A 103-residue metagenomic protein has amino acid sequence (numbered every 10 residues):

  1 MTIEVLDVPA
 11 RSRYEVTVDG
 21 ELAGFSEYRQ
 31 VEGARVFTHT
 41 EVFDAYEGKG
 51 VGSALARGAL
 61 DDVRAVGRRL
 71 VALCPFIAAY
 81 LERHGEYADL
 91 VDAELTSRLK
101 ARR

Functional and structural regions predicted by a protein language model:
M1-R13: Active-site rim helix/loop that mediates acceptor-substrate recognition in acyltransferases
S12-A23: Conserved beta-hairpin
E21-R29, V36: Conserved beta-strand in the GNAT
E41-E47: A short, internal acetyl-CoA/4′-phosphopantetheine-binding micro-motif in the GNAT/acyltransferase core
G48-L60: Conserved acetyl-CoA-binding loop-helix of GNAT-fold acetyltransferases
V63: Hydrophobic pocket-lining residues that define ligand/cofactor binding sites across diverse proteins
V66-A101: C-terminal structural segments of small proteins and small subunits
